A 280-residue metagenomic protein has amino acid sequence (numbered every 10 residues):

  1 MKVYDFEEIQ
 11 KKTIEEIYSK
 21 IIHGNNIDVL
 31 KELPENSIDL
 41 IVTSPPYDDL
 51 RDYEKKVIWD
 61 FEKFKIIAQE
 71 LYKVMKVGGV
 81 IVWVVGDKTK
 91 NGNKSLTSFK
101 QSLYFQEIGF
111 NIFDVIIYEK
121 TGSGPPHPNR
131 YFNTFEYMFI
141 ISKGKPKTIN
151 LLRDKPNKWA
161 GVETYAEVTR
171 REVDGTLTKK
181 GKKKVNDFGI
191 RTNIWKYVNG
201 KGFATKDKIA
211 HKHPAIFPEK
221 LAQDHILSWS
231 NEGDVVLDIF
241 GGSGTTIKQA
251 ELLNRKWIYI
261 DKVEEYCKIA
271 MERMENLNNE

Functional and structural regions predicted by a protein language model:
K2-N279: Core catalytic lobe of class I
